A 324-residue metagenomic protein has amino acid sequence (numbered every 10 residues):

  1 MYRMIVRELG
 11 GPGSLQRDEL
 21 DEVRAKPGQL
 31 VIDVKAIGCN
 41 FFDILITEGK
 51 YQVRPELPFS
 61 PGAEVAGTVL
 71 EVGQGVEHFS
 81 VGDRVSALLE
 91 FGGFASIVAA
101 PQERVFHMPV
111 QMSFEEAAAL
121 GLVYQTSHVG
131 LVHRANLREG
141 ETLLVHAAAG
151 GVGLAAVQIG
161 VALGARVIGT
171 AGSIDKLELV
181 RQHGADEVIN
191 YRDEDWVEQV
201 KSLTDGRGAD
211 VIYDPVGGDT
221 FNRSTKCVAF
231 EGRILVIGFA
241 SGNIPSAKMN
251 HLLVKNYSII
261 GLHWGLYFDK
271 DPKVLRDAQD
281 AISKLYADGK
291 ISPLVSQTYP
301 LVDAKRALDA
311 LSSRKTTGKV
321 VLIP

Functional and structural regions predicted by a protein language model:
D21-G38, K50-G92: Glycine-rich beta-strand-centered segment in the early N-terminal region that forms part of a ligand/cofactor-binding
L45, E56, R84-A147: NAD(P)H dinucleotide-binding glycine-rich loop of Rossmann-like/cofactor-binding domains, especially the beta1-alpha1
R84, T142, R166, G232-R233 (+1 more regions): Short glycine-centered segments of the SAM/dcSAM-binding site in methyltransferase folds
A118-E194: Mid-domain Rossmann-like dinucleotide-binding core that forms the NAD(H)/NADP(H) cofactor-binding site
A171-I174, D219-I291, I323-P324: Glycine-rich phosphate-binding loop and adjacent beta-alpha segment of Rossmann(oid) nucleotide-cofactor-binding
W196-G206: Short amphipathic alpha-helix with an adjacent loop that forms part of the alpha/beta core around
D288-Q297, K305-P324: C-terminal capping/lid region of NAD(P)-dependent oxidoreductase domains
